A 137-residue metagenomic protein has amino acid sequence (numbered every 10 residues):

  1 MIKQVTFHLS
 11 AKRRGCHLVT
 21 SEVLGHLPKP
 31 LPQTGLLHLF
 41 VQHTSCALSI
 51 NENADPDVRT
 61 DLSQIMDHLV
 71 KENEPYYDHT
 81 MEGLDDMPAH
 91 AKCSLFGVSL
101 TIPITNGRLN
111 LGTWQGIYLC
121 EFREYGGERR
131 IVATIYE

Functional and structural regions predicted by a protein language model:
M1-E137: Active-site histidine-anchored catalytic micro-motif
